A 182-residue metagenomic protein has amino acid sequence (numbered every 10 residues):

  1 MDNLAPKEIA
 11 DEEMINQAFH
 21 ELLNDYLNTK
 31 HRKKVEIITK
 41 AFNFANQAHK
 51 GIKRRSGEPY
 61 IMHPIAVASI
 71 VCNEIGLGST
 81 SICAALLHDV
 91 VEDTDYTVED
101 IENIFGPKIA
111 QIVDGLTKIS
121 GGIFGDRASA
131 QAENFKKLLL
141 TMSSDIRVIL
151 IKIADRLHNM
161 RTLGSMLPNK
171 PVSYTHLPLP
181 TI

Functional and structural regions predicted by a protein language model:
M1-L177: Active-site helical microenvironments for divalent-metal-assisted chemistry
P178-I182: A short, hydrophobic C-terminal helix/tail in secreted or cell-surface proteins
